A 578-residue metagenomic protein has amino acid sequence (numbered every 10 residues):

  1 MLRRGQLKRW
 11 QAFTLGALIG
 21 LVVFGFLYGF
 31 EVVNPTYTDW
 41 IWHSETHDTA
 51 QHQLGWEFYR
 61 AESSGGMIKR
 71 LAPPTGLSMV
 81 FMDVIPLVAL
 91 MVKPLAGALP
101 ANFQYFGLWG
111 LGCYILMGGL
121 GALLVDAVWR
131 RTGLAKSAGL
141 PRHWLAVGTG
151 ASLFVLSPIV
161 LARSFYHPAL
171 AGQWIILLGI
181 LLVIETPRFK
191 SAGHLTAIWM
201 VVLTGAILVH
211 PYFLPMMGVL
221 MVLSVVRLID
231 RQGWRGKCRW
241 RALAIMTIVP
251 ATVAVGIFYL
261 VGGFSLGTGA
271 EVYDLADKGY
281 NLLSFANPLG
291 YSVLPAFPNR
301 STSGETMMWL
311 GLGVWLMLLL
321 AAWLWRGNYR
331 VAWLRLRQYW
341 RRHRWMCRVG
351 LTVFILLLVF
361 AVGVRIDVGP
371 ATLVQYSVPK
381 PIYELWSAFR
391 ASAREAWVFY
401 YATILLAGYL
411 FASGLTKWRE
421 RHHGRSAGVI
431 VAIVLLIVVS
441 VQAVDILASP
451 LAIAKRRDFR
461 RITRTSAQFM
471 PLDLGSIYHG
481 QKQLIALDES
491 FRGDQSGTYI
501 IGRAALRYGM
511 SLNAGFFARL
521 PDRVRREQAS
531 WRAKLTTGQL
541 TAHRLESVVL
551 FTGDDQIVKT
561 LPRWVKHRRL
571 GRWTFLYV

Functional and structural regions predicted by a protein language model:
M1-P35, A242-I248, R330-A332, R337-V353: Start-transfer (signal-anchor) and selected internal transmembrane alpha helices of multi-pass inner/ER membrane
V23-L116, S157, H167, A171 (+1 more regions): Membrane-interface coil-to-helix junctions
T46, V255-W325: Periplasmic/ER-lumenal interhelical loops and adjacent helix-loop junctions in multi-pass membrane proteins
L111, I115-A127, G139-P187, A192-I229 (+2 more regions): Membrane-embedded helix bundles of polyisoprenyl
S137-P141, V222, T247-A251, I355 (+2 more regions): Signature aromatic-anchored transmembrane alpha helix within multi-pass, membrane-resident enzymes that catalyze glycan
V160-L170, T302, R337-M346, L356-F399: Membrane-helix boundary/interfacial segments in multi-pass membrane proteins
V183, P215-A251, A321-R335, Y339: Perimembrane helix-loop-helix junctions
I437-E527: Extracytoplasmic
